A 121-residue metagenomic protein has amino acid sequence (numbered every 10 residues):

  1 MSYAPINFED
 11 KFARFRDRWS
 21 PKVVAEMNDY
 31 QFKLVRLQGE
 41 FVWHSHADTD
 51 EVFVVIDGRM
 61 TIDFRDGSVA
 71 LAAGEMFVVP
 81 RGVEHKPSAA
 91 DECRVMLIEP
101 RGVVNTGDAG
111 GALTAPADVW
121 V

Functional and structural regions predicted by a protein language model:
M1-K33, G110-V121: A short, N-terminal "cap"/entry segment at the start of jelly-roll beta-barrel domains of the cupin/DSBH fold
V23-V24, V35, V42-A47, D63-F64 (+1 more regions): Short histidine-centered beta-strand/loop micro-motifs that create catalytic or ligand/metal-coordination sites
N28, I56-D57, A72-A73, D91: A cytosolic small-molecule/anion-sensing beta-strand core signal
D29-Q31, Q38-E40, D57-T61, S68 (+1 more regions): Short, charged/polar surface micro-motifs in flexible loops or helix N-caps
Y30-F32, D50, C93: Change "...and in nucleic-acid phosphodiester-cleaving endonucleases..." to "...and in nucleic-acid processing enzymes
R36-L37, H46-D63, I98: Short, conserved beta-strand element in jelly-roll/cupin
R65-G82: Short acidic-glycine-tyrosine-enriched beta hairpin
R81-G110: Ligand-binding loop in jelly-roll beta-barrel domains
